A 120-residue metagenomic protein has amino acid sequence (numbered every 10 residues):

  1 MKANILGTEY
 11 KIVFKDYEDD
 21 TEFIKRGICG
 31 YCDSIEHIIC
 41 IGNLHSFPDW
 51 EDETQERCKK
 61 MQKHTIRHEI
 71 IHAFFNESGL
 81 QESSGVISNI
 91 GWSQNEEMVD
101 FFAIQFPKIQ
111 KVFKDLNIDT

Functional and structural regions predicted by a protein language model:
M1-N4, K15-D52: Catalytic zinc-binding patch centered on the HExxH motif and its immediate surroundings that defines zinc-dependent
Y10-I12: Short, isolated positions in well-ordered beta-strands
L44-P48, E56-H64, N76-D115: Post-HEXXH active-site segment of zinc metalloproteases
R67-F75: Short active-site segment of divalent metal-dependent hydrolases/proteases that encodes the spacing between
L116-T120: Short acidic DE-rich linear segments
